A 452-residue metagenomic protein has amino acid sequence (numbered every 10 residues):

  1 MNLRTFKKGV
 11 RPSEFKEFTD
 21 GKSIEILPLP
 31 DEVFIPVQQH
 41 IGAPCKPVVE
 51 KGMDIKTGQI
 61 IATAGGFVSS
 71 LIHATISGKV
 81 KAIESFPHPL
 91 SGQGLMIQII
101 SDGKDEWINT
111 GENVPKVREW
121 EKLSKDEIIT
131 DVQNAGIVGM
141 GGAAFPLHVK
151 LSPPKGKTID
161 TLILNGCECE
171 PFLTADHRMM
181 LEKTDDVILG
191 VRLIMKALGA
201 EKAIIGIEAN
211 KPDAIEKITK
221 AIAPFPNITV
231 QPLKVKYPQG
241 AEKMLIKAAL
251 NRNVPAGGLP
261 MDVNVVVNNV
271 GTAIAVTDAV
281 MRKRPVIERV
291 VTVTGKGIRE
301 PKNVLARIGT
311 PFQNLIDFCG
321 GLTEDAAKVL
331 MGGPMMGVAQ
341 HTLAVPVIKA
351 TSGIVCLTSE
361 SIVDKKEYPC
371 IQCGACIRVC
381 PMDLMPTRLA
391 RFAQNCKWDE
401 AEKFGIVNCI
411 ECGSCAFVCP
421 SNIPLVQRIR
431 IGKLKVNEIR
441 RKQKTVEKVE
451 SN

Functional and structural regions predicted by a protein language model:
M1-V48: N-terminal, Lys/Arg-enriched amphipathic/low-complexity engagement segments that precede the first folded domain
E50-T63, A82: Short, well-structured beta-strand-loop connectors
G78-V80: Conserved hydrophobic positions within beta-strands
P87-F145, G156, P212, T229: Acidic low-complexity segments
I108-N109, L162-D176, G297: Gly-rich Lys/Arg/Thr-decorated short loops/hinges at beta-loop-alpha junctions or inter-strand turns that position
L181-K196: Histidine-anchored nucleotide/phosphate-binding helix
E201-F312, F318-D325, G333: Hydrophobic alpha-helical positions that pack around
T351-E367, A375-I377, P381-N452: Ferredoxin-type iron-sulfur electron-transfer modules in oxidoreductases and energy-metabolism complexes
